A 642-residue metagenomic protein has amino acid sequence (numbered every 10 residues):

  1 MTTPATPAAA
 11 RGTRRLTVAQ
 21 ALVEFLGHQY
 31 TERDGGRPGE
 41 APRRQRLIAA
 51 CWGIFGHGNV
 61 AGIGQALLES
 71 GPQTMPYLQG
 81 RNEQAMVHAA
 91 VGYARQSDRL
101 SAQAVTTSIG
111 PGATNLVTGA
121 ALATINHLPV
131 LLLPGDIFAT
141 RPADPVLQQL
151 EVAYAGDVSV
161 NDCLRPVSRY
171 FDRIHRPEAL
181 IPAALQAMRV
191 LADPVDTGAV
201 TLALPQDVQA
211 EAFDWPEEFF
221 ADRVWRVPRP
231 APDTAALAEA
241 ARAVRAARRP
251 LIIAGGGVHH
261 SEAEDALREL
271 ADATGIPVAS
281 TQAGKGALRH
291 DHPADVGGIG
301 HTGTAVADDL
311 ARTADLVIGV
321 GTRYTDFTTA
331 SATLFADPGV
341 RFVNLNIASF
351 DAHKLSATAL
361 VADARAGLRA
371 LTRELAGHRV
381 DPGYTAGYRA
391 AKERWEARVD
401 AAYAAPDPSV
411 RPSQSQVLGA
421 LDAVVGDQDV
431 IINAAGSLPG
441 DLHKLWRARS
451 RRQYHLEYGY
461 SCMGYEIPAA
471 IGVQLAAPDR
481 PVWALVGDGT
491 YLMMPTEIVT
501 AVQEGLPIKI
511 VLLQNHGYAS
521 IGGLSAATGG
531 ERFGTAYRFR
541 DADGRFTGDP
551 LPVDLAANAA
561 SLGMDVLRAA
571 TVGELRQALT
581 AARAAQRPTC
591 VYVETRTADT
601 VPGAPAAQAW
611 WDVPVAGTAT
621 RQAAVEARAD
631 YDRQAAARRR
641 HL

Functional and structural regions predicted by a protein language model:
T2-P4, A10, H175-E178, P216 (+6 more regions): Phosphate/pyrophosphate-binding active-site segments
T2-R379, G383, A420, V424-D427 (+3 more regions): N-terminal alpha/beta PP-like core and its mobile active-site loop of ThDP/TPP-dependent enzymes
L16, Q20, Q45, S261-E264 (+10 more regions): Conserved structured core elements
C51-I63, K392-A469, V473, D479: Active-site diphosphate/adenylate-binding microenvironment
Q79, L204, S280, N433-A435 (+2 more regions): Pocket-edge structural micro-motifs
R141-Y154, A352-H353, V361, L368-R369 (+1 more regions): Thiamine diphosphate
S168-F171, Y403, G563-V566: Short amphipathic alpha-helical interaction patches enriched in hydrophobic/aromatic residues with interspersed Lys/Arg
A254-G256, V320, A435, V486-G489: Glycine-rich beta-strand-to-loop/alpha-helix junction loops that act as flexible
